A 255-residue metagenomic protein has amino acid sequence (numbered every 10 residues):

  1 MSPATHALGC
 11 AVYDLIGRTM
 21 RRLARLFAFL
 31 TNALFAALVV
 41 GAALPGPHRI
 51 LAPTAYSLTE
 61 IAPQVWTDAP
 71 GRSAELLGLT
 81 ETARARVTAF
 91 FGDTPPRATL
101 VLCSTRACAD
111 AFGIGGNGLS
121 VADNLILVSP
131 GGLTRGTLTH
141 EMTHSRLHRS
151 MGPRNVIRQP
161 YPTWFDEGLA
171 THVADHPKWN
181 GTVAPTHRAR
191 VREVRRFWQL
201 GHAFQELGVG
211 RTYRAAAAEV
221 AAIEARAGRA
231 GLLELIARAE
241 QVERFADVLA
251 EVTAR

Functional and structural regions predicted by a protein language model:
S2-A42, H48-I50, A55, T59-E60 (+4 more regions): Beta/coil-rich, acidic/histidine-enriched accessory regions frequently appended to metallopeptidases
S57-S73, D123: Acidic/histidine-rich, surface-exposed loop or edge segments in extracytoplasmic proteins
V65, L100, L125-L127: Hydrophobic beta-strand residues in large extracellular and virion-surface proteins
G71, R106-C108, G132-T134, G152-P153 (+2 more regions): Solvent-exposed loop/turn segments at secondary-structure junctions within structured extracellular/periplasmic domains
R72-N117, V121-A122, G131: Auxiliary, metal-adjacent structural segments of Zn-dependent hydrolase domains
V87, G136-R149, E167-T171: Active-site recognition of the HExxH zinc-binding catalytic motif
A122-T139, P153-P162: Short pre-active-site segment immediately N-terminal to the catalytic Zn-binding motif
T137, N155-R255: Acidic/His/Gly-enriched intrinsically disordered linker/tail segments that often contain short helix/coil "MoRF-like"
